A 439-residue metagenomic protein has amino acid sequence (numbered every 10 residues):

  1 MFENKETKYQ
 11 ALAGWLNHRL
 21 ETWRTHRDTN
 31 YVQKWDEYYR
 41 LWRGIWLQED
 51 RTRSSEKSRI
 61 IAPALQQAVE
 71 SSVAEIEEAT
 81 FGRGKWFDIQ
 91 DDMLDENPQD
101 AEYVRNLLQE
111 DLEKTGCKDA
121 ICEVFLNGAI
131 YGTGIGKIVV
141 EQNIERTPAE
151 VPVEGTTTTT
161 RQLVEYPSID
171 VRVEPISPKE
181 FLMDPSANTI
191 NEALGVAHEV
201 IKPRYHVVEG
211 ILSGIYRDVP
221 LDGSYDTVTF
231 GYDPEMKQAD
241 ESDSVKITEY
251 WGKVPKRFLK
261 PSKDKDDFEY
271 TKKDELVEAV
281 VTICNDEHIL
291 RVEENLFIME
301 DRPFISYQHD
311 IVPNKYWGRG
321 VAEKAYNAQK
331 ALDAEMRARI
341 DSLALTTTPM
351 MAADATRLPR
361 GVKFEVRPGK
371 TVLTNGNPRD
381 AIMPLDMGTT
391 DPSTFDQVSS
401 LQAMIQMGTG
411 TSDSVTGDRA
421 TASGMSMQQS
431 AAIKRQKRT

Functional and structural regions predicted by a protein language model:
M1-I289, T390-S393, Q397-S400: Extended, helix-rich architectural segments
L41, L126, N143, V151-T156 (+12 more regions): Generic alpha-helical propensity signal that fires on short helical segments and nearby coil/disordered stretches
P63-L108, L112, V140, V281-W317 (+2 more regions): Long amphipathic alpha-helical segments
S177, P203-H206, G320, G369 (+1 more regions): Helix N-terminus capping/helix-initiation residues
K324, A328: Core catalytic machinery and nucleic-acid-binding channels of phosphodiester-processing enzymes
